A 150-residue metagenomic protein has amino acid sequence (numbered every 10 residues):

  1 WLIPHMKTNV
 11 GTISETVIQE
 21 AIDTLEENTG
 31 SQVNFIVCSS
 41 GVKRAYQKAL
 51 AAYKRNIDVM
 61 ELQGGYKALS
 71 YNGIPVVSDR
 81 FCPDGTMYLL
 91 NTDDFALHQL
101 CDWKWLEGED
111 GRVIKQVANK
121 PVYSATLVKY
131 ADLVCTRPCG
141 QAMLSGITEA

Functional and structural regions predicted by a protein language model:
W1-D23, S31, Q47-A150: Sequence/fold signature of self-assembling virion shell proteins
N28: Active-site nucleophile-His-acid catalytic modules used for acyl/amide transfer and hydrolysis across diverse enzymes
V33-V42: Beta-edge loop/turn motif
